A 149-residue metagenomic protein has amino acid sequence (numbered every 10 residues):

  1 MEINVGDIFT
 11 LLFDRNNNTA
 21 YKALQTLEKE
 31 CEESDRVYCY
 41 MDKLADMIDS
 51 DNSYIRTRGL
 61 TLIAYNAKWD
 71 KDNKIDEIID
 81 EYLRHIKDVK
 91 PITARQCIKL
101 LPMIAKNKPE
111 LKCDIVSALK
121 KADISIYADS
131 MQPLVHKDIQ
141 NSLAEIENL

Functional and structural regions predicted by a protein language model:
M1-L149: Alpha-helical scaffold domains
